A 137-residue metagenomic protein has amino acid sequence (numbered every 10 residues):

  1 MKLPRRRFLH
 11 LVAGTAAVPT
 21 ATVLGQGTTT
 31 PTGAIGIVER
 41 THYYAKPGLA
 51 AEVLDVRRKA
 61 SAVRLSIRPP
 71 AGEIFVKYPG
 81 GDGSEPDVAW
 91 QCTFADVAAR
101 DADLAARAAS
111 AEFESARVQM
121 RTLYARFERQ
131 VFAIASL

Functional and structural regions predicted by a protein language model:
K2-L3, R7-V38, A71-A89, E112-L137: Glycine-rich beta-strand-turn "strand-cap" elements at beta-sheet edges
V38-K46, A50-E52: Surface-exposed interaction/gating patches
T41, V53, W90, R100: Hydrophobic pocket/interface hotspot
L49-I74, A108: Short amphipathic alpha-helical segments
A51, D96-A106: Short amphipathic alpha-helices within nucleic acid-binding modules
T93: Sensory beta-strand/linker motifs that couple input domains to effectors
